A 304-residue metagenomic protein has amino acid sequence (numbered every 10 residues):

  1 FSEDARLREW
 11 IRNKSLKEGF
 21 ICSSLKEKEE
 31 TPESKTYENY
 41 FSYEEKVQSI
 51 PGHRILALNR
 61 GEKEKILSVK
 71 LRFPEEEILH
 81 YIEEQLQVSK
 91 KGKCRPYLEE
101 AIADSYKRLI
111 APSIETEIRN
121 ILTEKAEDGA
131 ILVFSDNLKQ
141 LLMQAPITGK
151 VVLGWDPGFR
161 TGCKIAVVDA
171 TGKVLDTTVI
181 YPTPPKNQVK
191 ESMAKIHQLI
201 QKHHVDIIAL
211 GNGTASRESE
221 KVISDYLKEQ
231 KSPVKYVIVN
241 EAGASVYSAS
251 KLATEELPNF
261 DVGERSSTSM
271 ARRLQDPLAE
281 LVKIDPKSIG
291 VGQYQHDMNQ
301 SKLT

Functional and structural regions predicted by a protein language model:
F1-V151, A170, M193-Q198, K202: Extended, highly charged clamp/arch subdomains and adjacent linkers that form or line substrate-binding channels
P51, F159-R160: Short solvent-exposed loop/turn micro-motifs enriched in small/polar/acidic residues
A130-L141, T148-V151, R160-K302: Phosphate- and other anionic-substrate recognition elements at nucleic-acid/protein interfaces
